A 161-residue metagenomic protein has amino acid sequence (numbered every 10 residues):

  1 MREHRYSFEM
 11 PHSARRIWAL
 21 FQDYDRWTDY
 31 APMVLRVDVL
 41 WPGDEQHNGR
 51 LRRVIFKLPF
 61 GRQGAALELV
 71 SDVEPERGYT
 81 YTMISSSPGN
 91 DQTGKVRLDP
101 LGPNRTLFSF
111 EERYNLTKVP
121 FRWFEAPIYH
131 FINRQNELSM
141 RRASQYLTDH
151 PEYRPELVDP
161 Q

Functional and structural regions predicted by a protein language model:
M1-D44, Q161: Hydrophobic ligand-binding cavity/cleft-lining segments
E3-R5, Q63-E68, N90-K95: Short, surface-exposed coil-to-beta transition loops
S7-P11, D38, I55, L69 (+2 more regions): Generic structural detector for well-ordered beta-strands
S13-R15, P42-Q46, S71-G78, R97-L107: A short, structured loop/turn motif at beta-sheet edges
R16-F21, W27, R52-V54, V70 (+4 more regions): Hydrophobic pocket/interface hotspot
R36-L40, G49, P100, P127-H130: Juxtamembrane/interface motifs at transmembrane-helix termini
D38-S87, L138-Q161: Glycine-rich portal/gate segments that line the openings of hydrophobic small-molecule binding cavities
I84-L138, R154-E156: Beta-strand/loop substructures that line and gate deep hydrophobic ligand-binding cavities in soluble
